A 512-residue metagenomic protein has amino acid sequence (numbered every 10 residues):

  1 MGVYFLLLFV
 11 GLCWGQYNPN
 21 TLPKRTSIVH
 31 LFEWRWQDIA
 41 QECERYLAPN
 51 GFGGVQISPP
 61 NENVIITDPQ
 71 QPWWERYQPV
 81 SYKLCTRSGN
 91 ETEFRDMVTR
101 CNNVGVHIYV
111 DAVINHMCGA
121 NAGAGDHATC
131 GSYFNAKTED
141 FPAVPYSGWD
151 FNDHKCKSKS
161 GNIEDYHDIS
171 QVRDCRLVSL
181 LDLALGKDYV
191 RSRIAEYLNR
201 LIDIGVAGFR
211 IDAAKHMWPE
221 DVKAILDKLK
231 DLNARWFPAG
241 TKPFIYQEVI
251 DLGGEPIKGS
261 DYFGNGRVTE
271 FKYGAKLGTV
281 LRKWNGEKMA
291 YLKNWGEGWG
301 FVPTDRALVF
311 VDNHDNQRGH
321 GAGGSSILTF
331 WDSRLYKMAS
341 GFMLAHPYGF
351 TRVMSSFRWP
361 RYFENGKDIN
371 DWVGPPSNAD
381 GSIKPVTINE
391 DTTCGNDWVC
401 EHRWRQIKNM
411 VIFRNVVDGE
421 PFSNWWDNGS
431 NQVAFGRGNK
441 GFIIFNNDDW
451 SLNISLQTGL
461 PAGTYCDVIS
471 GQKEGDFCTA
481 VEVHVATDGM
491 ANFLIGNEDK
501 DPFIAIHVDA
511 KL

Functional and structural regions predicted by a protein language model:
M1-V3: Positively charged n-region of N-terminal signal peptides that target proteins for export
L6-S27, E42-A48, F52-G53, P59-P79 (+5 more regions): Active-site-proximal helices and loops of the catalytic beta/alpha 8
Q16-W36, L177-D182, K187: Boundary/entry segment of secreted carbohydrate-active catalytic domains
T26, N63-T99, S132-A184: Aromatic- and acidic-residue-enriched carbohydrate-binding clefts of CAZyme catalytic domains
L31-E33, L84-T86, A213: Short glycine-centered, acidic/aromatic-flanked micro-motifs in structured strand/loop junctions that mark active-site
W34, N50, N121: Active-site-proximal N-terminal segment of extracellular/periplasmic enzymes that hydrolyze or transfer
G125, T129-Y133: Eukaryotic low-complexity intrinsically disordered regions
L185-Y197: Alpha-helical scaffold elements lining the catalytic groove of polysaccharide deacetylases
